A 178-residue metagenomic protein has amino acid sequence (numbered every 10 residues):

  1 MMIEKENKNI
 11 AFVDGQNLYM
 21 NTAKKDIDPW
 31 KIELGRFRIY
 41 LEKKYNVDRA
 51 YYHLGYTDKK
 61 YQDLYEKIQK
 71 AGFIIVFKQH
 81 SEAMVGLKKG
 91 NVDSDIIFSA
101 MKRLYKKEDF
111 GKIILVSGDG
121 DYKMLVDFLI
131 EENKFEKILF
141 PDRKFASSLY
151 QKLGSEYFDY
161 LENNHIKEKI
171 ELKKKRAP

Functional and structural regions predicted by a protein language model:
M1-K88, V92, E131, F135 (+1 more regions): Domain-level signal for Mg2+-assisted phosphodiester chemistry and nucleotide/NA-binding surfaces in nucleic-acid
E33-F37, D95-A100, D121: Well-ordered alpha-helical segments embedded in enzymatic catalytic cores
Y40, S99-R103, F128: A generic secondary-structure signal
Y61-Q62, Y122-M124, A146-S147: Short, well-ordered alpha-helical microsegments
E66-I68, K88-I97, Q151-L153, I170-P178: Short, surface-exposed amphipathic charged segments that create phosphate/polyanion-binding patches used for binding
G86-V116: Internal catalytic-core helix/loop-beta-alpha segment that presents or stabilizes conserved functional determinants
K106-F135, L139-P141: Acidic, metal-binding active-site segment of PIN/NYN-like and related structure-specific nucleases
D127-P178: Acidic, PIN/NYN-like endoribonuclease modules and their adjacent C-terminal/linker elements
